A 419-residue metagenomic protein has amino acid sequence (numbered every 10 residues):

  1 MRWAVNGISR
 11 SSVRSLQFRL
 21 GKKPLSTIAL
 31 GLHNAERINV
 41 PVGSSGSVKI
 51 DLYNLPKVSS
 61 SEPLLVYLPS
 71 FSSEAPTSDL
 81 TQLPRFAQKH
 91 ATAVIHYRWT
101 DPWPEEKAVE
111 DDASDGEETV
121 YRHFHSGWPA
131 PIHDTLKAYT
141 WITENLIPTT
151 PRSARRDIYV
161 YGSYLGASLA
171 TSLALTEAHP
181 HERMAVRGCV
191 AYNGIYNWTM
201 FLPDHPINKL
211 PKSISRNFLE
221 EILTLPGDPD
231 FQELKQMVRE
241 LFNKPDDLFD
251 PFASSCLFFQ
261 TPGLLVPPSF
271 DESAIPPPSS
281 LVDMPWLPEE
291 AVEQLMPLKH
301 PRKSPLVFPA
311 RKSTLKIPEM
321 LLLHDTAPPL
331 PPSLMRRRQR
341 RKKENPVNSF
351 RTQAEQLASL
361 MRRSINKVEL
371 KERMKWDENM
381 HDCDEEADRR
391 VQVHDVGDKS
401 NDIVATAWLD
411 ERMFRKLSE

Functional and structural regions predicted by a protein language model:
M1-V48: N-terminal mitochondrial targeting presequence
A35-H90, H96-E118, P329-P346: Short, surface-exposed "cap/lid" segments of acyl-processing enzymes
P63-Y67, T92, D157-Y161, R187-V190 (+2 more regions): Hydrophobic beta-strand segments of well-ordered beta-sheets in folded domains
S114, T119-T150: Alpha/beta-hydrolase active-site loop
G127-D134, F350-L357, D402: Phosphate/oxyanion-binding active-site loops and adjacent basic polyanion-contact surfaces
P148, R155-L223: Primarily recognizes the serine-hydrolase "nucleophile elbow" in alpha/beta-hydrolase and SGNH/GDSL folds
K209-E386: Serine-hydrolase catalytic core
E355, R362-M380, R389-E419: Catalytic active-site module of serine/aspartate enzymes centered on a nucleophile-bearing elbow/loop
